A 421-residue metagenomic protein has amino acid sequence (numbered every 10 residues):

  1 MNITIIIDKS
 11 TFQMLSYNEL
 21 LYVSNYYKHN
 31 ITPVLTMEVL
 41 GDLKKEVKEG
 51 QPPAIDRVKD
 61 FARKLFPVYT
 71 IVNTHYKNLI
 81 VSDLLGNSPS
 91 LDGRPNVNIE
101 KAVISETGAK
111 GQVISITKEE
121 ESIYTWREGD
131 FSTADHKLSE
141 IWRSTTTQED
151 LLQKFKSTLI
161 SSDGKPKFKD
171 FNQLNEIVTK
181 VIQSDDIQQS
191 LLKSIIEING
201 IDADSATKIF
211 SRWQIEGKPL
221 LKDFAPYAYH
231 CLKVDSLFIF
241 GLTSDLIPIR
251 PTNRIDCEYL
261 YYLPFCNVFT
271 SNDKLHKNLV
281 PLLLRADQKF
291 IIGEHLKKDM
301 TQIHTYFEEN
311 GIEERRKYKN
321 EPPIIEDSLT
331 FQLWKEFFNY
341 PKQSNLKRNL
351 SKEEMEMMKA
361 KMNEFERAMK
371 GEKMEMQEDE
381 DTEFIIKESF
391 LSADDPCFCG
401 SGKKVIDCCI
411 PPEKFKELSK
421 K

Functional and structural regions predicted by a protein language model:
M1-I3, S389-F390: Extreme N-terminus of proteins, especially the signal/transit-peptide cleavage junction and the first residues
N2-F265, L275-Q377: Active-site-proximal, substrate-binding regions of enzyme catalytic domains and RNA-binding/basic surfaces
N272: Conserved acidic donor-binding loop of glycosyltransferase catalytic domains
K352-K421: Acidic/negatively charged segments and metal-coordination signatures
